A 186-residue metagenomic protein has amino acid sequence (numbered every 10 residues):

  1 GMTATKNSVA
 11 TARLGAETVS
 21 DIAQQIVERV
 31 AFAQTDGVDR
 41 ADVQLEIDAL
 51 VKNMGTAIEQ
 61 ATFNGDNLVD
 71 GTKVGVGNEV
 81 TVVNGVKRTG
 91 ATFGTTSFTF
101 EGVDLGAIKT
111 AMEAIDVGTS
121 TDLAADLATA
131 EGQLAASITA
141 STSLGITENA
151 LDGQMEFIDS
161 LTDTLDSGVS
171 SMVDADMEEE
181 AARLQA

Functional and structural regions predicted by a protein language model:
G1-E179, R183: Amphipathic alpha-helical coiled-coil/heptad-repeat segments
